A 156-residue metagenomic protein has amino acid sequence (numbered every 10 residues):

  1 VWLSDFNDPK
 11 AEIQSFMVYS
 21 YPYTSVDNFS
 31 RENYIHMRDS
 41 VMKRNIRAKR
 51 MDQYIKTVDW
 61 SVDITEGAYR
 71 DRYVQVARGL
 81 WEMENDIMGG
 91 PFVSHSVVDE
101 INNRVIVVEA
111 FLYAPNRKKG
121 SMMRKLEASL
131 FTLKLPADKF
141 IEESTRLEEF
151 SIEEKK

Functional and structural regions predicted by a protein language model:
V1, V105-K156: Surface-exposed amphipathic alpha-helical segments
W2-K49, Q53-Y54: Secretory pathway targeting signatures of secreted, lumenal, and periplasmic proteins
W2-S4, D39-N45, Q75-A77, V93-S96 (+2 more regions): Oxidative protein folding and maturation machinery
N7-D8, S20-S25, L80-E84, F111-N116: Short, flexible beta-strand-to-coil junctions
E12-S15, N28-F29, D86-M88, R117-M122: A short, polar/proline- and glycine-enriched secondary-structure boundary/capping micro-motif
I13-M17, R72-A77, R104-A110: Glycine-rich, often proline-containing surface loops adjacent to acidic residues and nearby aromatics that form
F29-Y34, W81-G89, F140-E142: Short, surface-exposed, charge-dense and proline/glycine-enriched linear segments
K43-N102, R117, F150-K155: Signature of long, low-cysteine stretches enriched in small and polar/charged residues
